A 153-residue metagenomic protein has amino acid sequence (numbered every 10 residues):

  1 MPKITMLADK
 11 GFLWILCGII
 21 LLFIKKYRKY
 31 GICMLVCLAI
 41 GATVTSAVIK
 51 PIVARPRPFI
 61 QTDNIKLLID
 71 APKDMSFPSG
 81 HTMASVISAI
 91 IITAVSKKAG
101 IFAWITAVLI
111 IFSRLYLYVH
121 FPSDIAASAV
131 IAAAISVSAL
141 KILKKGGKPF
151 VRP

Functional and structural regions predicted by a protein language model:
M1-W14, S46-D74, R152-P153: N-terminal transmembrane-helix/juxtamembrane module of multi-pass inner/ER membrane proteins
M6-K10, K25, V95-K98, L115: Membrane-interface junctions
A8, F12, L35-V44, V48 (+3 more regions): Hydrophobic, lipid-facing residues on alpha-helical transmembrane segments of integral membrane proteins
C17, K66-P153: Membrane-embedded catalytic cores of phosphoryl/pyrophosphoryl-handling enzymes
C17-V44: Interfacial segments of alpha-helical transmembrane regions
F23-I24, I52-V53, I142-G146: Helix-loop junctions at the membrane-solvent interface of multi-pass transporters, primarily the C-terminal
L35, V48-I52, I125, K145: Membrane-spanning helices that line or support transport/gating and their immediate boundary helices in channels
V36-K50, I101-R114: Small-polar-interrupted transmembrane alpha-helices in polytopic inner-membrane proteins
